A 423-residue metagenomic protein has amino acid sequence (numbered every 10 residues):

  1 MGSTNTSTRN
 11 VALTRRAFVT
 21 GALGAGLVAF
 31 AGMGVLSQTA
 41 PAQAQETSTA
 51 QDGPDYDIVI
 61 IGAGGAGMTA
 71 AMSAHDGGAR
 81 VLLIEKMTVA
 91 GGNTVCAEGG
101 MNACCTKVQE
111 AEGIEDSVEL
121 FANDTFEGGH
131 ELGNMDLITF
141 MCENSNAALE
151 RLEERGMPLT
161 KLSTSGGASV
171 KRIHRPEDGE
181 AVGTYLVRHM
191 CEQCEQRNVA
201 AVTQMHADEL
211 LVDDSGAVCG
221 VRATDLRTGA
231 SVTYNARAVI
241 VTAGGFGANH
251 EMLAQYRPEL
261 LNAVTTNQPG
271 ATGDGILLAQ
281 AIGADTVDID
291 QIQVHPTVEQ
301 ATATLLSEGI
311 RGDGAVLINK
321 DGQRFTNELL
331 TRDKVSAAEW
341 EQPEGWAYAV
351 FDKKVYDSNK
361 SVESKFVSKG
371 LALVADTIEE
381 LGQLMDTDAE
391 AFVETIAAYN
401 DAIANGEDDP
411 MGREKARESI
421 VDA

Functional and structural regions predicted by a protein language model:
M1-A17, G24-M33, Q38-P41: N-terminal secretory signal peptides
T20, G24, R80, K86-A200 (+4 more regions): Conserved N-terminal/central alpha/beta ligand/cofactor-binding core
D52-G64: Beta1/beta-strand and adjacent pyrophosphate-binding region of the FAD-binding site in flavoprotein oxidoreductases
G67: N-terminal Rossmann-fold NAD(P) dinucleotide-binding loop
L211-T233: Conserved beta-strand-loop-beta-strand element in the redox core of flavoprotein oxidoreductases
A230, Y234-E299: Glycine-rich loop(s) and the adjacent beta-strand/alpha-helix scaffold that form part
I276-L278, A284-A389: An anion/pyrophosphate-binding glycine-rich loop and adjacent beta-alpha core in soluble alpha-beta enzymes
A391-A423: A glycine-rich dinucleotide-binding beta-alpha-beta segment and adjacent secondary-structure elements that constitute
